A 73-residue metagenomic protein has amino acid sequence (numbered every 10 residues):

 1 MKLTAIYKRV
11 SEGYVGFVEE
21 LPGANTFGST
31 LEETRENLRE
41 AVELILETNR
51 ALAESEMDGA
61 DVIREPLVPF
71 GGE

Functional and structural regions predicted by a protein language model:
M1-L3, E32, E36-E73: Short, charged, surface-exposed hinge/linker loops at domain edges that act as mobile lids or interdomain connectors
I6-E19: Short aromatic-glycine-(Arg/Gly/Cys) micro-motifs in beta-strand/loop hairpins
E19-L21, E65: Hydrophobic alpha-helix-in-membranes signature
P22-L31: A short, exposed loop/beta-hairpin motif centered on an aromatic-Gly-Thr core
